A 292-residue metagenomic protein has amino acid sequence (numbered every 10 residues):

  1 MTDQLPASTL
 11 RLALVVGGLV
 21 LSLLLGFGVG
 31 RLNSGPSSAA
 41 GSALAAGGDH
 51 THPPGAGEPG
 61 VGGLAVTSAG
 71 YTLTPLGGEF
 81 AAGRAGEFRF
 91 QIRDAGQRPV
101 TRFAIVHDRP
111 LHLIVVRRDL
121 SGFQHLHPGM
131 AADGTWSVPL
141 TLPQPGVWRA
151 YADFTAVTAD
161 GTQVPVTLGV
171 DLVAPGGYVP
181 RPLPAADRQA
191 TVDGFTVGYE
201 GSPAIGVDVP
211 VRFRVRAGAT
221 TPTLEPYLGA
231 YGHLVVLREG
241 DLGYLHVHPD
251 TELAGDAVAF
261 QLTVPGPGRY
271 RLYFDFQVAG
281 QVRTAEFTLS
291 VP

Functional and structural regions predicted by a protein language model:
T2-D3, G28-F80, T155-I205, V209-R216 (+6 more regions): Extracytoplasmic/periplasmic copper-protein system
Q4-G18: N-terminal Sec-pathway targeting helices
L14-G28: Hydrophobic membrane-insertion alpha-helices, especially the h-region of bacterial N-terminal signal peptides
S68-A132, L140: The feature marks the first
A85-R98, A150-A152, V207-T220: Beta-strand-rich structural segments
G122, A131-S137, L253-A259: Aromatic sugar-binding surface patches on proteins that engage polysaccharides or sugar-phosphate polymers
M130, S137-Q144, V264-G266, F276: Residue-level recognition of secondary-structure-to-loop junctions
G146-A150, G268-L272: Exposed beta-strand face motif in extracellular beta-rich ectodomains
